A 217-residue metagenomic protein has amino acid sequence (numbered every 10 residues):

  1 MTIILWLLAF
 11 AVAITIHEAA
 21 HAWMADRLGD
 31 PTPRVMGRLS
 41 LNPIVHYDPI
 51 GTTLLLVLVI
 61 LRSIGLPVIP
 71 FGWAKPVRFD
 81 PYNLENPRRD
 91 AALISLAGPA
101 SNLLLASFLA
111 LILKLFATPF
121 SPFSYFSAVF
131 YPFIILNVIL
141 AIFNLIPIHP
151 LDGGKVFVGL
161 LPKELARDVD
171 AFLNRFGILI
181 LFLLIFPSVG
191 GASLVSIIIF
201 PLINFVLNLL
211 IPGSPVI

Functional and structural regions predicted by a protein language model:
M1-I217: Hydrophobic transmembrane alpha-helices and their immediate loop junctions in multi-pass integral membrane proteins
